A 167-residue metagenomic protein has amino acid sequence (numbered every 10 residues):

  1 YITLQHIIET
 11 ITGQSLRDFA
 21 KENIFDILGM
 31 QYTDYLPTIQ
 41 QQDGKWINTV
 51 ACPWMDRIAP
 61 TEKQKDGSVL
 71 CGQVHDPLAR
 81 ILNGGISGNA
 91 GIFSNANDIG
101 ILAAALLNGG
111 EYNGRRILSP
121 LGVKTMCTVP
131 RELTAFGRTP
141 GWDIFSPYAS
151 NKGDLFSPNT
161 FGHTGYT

Functional and structural regions predicted by a protein language model:
Y1-G162: Short, surface-exposed loop or secondary-structure junction motifs that flank catalytic or metal-binding residues
H163-T167: Short glycine-rich, acidic/polar surface loops and turns
